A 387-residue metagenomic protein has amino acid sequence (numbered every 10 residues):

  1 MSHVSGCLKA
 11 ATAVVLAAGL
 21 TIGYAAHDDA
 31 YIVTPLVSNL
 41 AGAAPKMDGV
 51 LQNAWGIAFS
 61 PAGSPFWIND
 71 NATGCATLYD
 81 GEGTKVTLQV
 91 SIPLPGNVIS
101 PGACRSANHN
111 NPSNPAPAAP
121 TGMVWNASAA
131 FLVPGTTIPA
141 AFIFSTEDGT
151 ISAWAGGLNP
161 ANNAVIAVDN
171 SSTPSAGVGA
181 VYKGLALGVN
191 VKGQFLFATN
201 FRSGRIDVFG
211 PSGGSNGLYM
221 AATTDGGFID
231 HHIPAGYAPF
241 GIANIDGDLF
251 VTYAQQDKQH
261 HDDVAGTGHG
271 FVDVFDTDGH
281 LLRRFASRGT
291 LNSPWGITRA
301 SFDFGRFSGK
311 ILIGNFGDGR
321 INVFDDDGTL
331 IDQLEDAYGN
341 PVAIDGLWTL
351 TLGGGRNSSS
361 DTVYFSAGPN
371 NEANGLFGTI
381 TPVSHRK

Functional and structural regions predicted by a protein language model:
M1-T12: Bacterial N-terminal signal peptides that target proteins for export
A11-G19: Bacterial N-terminal signal peptides
G23-K387: Sequence/structural signature of beta-propeller domains
